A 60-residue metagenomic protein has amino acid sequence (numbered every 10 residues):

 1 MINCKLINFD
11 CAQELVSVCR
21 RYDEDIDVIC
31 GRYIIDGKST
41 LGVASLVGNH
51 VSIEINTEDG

Functional and structural regions predicted by a protein language model:
M1-L6: Short amphipathic
F9-A12, G60: Alpha-helix N-cap/helix-start and coil->helix boundary motif
C11-R20, E24, Y33-N49: Amphipathic alpha-helical interaction surfaces in cytosolic regulatory modules
H50-G60: C-terminal structural segments of small proteins and small subunits
